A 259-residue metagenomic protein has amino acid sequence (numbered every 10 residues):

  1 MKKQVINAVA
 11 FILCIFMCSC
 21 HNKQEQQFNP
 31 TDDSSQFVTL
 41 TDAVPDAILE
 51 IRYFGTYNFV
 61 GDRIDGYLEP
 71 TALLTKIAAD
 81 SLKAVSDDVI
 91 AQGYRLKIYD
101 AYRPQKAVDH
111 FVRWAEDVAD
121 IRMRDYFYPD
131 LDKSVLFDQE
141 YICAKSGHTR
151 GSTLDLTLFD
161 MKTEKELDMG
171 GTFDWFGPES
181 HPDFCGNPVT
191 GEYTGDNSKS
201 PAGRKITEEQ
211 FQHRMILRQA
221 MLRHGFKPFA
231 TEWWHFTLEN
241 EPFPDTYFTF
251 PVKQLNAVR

Functional and structural regions predicted by a protein language model:
M1-V9: Bacterial N-terminal signal peptides that target proteins for export
A10-C14: Hydrophobic helical h-region of N-terminal Sec-dependent signal peptides in bacterial secretory/periplasmic proteins
F16-S19: C-terminal motif of bacterial Sec signal peptides marking the signal peptidase cleavage site
H21-A101, V108-T231, E241-R259: Extracytoplasmic cell-surface/polysaccharide-interacting catalytic and binding patches
F236: Conserved metal-phosphate-binding beta-hairpin within the catalytic cores of diverse ATP-dependent phosphoryl-transfer
